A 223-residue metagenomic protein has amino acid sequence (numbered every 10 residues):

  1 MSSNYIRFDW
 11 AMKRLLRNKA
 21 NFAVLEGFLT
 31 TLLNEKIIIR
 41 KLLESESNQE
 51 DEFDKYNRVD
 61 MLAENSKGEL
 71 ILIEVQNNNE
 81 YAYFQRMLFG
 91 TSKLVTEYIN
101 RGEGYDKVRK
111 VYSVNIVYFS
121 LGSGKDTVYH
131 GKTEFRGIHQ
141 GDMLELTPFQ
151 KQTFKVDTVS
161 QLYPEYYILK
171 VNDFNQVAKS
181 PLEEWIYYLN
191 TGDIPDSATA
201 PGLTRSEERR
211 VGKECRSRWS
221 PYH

Functional and structural regions predicted by a protein language model:
M1-R210, R216: Elongated, amphipathic alpha-helical interaction scaffolds
K213-H223: Hydrophobic alpha-helical segments, chiefly the membrane-spanning helices and signal/signal-anchor peptides
